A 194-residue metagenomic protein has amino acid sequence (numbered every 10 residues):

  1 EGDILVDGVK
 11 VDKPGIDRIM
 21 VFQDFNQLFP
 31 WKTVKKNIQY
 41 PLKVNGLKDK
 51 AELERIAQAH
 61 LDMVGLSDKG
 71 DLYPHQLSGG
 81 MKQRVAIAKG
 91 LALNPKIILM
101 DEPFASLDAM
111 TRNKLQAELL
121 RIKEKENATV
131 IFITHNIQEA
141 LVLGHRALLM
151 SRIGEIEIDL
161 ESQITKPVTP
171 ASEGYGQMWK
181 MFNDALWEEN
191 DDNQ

Functional and structural regions predicted by a protein language model:
E1-P14: Conserved ABC transporter NBD signature motif
W31-Y40: Short coil-to-helix segment of the ABC ATPase nucleotide-binding domain corresponding to the Q-loop/switch region
K50-K69: Conserved ABC ATPase "signature" region
L72-H75, L93: Conserved signature/switch motifs of ABC ATPase nucleotide-binding domains
I87: Hydrophobic anchor residue at the start of the ABC signature
I98-D101: Catalytic Walker B motif of ABC-type/P-loop ATPase nucleotide-binding domains
R112-E126: Helical segment within the ABC ATPase nucleotide-binding domain
N127-I133: Conserved H-loop
